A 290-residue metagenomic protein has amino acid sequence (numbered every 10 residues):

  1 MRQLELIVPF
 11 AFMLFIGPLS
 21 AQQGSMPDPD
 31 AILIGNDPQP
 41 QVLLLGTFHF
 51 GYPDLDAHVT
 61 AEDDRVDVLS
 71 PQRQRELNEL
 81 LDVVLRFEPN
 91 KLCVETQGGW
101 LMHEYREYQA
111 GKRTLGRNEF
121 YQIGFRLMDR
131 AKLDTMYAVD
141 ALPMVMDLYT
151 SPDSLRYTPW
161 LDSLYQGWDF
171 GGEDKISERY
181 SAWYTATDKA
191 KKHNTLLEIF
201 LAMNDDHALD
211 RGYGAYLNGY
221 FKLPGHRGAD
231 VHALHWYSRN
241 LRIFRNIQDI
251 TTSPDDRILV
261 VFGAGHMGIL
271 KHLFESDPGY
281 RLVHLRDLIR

Functional and structural regions predicted by a protein language model:
M1-E5, V260: Positively charged n-region of N-terminal signal peptides that target proteins for export
I7-P18: Bacterial N-terminal signal peptides
L19-Q23: Boundary at the C-terminal end of the N-terminal hydrophobic targeting segment
D28-P29, R65-L81, A110-R113: N-terminal post-signal-peptidase region of extra-cytosolic proteins
H49-Q72: Acidic/histidine-rich helix-loop elements that form or flank divalent-metal/phosphate-binding sites at the catalytic
E88-V94: Proline-aspartate-enriched helix->loop->beta-strand connector
W100, R106-I250: Hydrophobic, often amphipathic alpha-helical segments used for membrane interaction and targeting
A229-R290: A cross-kingdom marker for long, charged
